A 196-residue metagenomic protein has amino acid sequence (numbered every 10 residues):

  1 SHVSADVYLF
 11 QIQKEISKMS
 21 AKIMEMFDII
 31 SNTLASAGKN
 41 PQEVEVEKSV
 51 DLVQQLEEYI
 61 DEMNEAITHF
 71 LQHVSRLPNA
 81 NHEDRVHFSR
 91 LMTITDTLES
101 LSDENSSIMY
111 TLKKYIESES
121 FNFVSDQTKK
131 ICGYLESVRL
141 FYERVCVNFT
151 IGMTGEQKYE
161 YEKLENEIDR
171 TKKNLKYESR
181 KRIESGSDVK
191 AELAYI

Functional and structural regions predicted by a protein language model:
S1-I196: Cytosolic, long alpha-helical scaffolding segments
